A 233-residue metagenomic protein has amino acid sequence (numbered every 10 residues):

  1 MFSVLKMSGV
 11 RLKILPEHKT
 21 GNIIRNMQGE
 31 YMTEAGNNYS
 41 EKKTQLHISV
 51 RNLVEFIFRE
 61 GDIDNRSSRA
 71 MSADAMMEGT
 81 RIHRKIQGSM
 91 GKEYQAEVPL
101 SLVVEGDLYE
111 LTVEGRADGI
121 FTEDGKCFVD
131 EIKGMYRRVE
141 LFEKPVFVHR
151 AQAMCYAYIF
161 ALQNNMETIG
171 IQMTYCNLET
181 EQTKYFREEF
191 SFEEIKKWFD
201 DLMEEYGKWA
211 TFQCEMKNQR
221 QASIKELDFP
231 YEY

Functional and structural regions predicted by a protein language model:
F2-V4, P16, I23-K126, A151: Metal-dependent nuclease catalytic cores that hydrolyze phosphodiester bonds in DNA/RNA, characterized by
L5-G9: Cationic, amphipathic, low-complexity segments that mediate targeting or membrane/lipid association
K43-I48, P145-F147, Y231-Y233: Structural motif
E60-R66, K133-Y136, L178-E179, Q221-S223: Short acidic (Asp/Glu) and glycine-rich catalytic loops that position anionic groups and cofactors
S89, E93, Q163, Y206-W209: Solvent-exposed amphipathic alpha-helical surface segments
L102-K196: Mg2+/Mn2+-dependent nuclease catalytic core
M166-Y233: ATP-dependent helicase/translocase motor core
